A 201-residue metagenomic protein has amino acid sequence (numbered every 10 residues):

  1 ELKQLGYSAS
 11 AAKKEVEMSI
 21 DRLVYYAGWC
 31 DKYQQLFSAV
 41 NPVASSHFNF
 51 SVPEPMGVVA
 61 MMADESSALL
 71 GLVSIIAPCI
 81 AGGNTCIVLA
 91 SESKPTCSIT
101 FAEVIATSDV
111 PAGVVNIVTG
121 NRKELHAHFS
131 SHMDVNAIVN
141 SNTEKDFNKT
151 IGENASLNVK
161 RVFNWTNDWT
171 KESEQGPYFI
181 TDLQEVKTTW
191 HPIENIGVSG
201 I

Functional and structural regions predicted by a protein language model:
E1-H47, P78: N-terminal Rossmann-like NAD(P)+-binding subdomain of aldehyde/semialdehyde dehydrogenases
S10, D21-L36, F50, M133 (+1 more regions): C-terminal segments
N41-I99: Substrate-binding/gating loop at the entrance of the active-site cleft, primarily in PLP-dependent aminotransferase-like
H47, E124-L125, F147: Short acidic active-site motifs
A77-I80, H128, N154: Hydrophobic/aromatic ligand-binding patch that stacks against planar heteroaromatic rings of cofactors or nucleotides
G83, V115, F129: Residue-level signal for inorganic ion chemistry
T107-V110: Short helix-capping segments at alpha-helix termini
T119-S141: A charged, well-structured terminal subsegment
